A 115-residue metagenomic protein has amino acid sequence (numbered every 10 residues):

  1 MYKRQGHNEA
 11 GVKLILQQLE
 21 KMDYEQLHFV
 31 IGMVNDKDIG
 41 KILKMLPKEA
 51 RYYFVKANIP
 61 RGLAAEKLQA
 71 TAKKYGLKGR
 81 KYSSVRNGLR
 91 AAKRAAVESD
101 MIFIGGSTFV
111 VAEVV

Functional and structural regions predicted by a protein language model:
M1-Y2, K78: Polar low-complexity intrinsically disordered regions
K3-R51: Nucleotide phosphate-binding/pyrophosphate-handling subdomain across enzymes that bind or process nucleotide phosphates
L43-M101: C-terminal helical cap/extension that packs against the catalytic core of soluble nucleotide-cofactor enzymes
S107: Active-site-proximal loop/hinge segments that shape catalytic or ion-binding/gating pockets
V110-A112: Short, active-site-adjacent cap segments at secondary-structure transitions
V115: ER/Golgi luminal nucleotide-sugar-dependent glycosyltransferases, focusing on the catalytic module
